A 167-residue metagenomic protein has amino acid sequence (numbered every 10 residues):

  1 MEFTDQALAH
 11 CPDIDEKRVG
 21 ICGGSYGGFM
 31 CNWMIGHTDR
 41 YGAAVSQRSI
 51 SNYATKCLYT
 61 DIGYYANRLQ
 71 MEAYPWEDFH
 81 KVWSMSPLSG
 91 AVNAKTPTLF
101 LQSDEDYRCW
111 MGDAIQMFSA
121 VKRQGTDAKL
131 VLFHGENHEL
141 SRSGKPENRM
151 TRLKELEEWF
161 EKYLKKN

Functional and structural regions predicted by a protein language model:
M1-N167: Active-site-proximal cap/loop segments of hydrolase catalytic domains
